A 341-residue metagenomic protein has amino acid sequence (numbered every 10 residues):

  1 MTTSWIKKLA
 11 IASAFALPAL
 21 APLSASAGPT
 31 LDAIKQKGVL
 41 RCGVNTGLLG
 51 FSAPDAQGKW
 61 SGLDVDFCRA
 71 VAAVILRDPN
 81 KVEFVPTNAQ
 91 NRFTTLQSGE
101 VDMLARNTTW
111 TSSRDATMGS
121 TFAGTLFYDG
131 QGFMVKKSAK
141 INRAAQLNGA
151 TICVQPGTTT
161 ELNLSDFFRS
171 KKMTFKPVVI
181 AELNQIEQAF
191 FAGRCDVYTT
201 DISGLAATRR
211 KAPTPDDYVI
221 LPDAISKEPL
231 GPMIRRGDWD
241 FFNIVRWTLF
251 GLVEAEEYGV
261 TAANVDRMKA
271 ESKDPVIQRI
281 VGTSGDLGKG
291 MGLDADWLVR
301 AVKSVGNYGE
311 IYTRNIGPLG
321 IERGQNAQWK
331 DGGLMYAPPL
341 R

Functional and structural regions predicted by a protein language model:
M1-S13: Bacterial N-terminal signal peptides that target proteins for export
P22-S24: N-terminal signal peptide c-region/cleavage motif recognized by signal peptidases
A27-A105, Y308, G332: Extracytoplasmic small-molecule ligand-binding "clamshell" domains of the periplasmic binding protein/Venus flytrap
K35-V39, A72-N80, Q97-V101, S138 (+5 more regions): Sec-exported extracytoplasmic/periplasmic mature domains
R41-G50, W60-I75, T109, D129-Q185: Bilobed "Venus flytrap"/periplasmic-binding protein-like clamshell domains and structurally analogous long
D66-R69, A73-I75, K137-I141, A145 (+6 more regions): Extended ligand-binding regions for polar small-molecule ligands
R69, A73, R77, K81-Q146 (+2 more regions): Acidic, polar ligand-binding/catalytic clefts
I277, V281-R341: C-terminal functional modules
